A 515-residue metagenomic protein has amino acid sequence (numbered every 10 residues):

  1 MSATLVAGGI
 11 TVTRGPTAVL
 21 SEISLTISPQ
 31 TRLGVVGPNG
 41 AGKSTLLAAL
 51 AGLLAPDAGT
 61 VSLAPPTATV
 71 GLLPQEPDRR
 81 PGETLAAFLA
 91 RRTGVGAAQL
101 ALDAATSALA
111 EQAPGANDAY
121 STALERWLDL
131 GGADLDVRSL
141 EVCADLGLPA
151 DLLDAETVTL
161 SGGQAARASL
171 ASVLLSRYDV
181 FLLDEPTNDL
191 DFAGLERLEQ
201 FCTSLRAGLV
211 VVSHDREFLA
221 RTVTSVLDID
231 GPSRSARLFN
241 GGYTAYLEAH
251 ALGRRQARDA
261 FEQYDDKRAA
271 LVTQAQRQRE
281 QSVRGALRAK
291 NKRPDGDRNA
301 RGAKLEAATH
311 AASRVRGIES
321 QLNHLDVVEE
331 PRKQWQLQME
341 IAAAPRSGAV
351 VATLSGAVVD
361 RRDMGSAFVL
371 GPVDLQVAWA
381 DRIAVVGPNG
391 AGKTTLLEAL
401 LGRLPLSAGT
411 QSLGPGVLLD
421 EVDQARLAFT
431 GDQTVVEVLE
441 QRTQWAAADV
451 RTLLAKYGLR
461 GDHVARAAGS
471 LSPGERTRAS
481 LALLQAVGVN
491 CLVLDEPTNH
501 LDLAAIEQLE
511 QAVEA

Functional and structural regions predicted by a protein language model:
M1-D259, A342-A515: ABC ATP-binding cassette signature C-motif
N117-R138, A144, P149, Q256-F368: Flexible nucleotide-interacting loop at or near the entrance of a catalytic core
